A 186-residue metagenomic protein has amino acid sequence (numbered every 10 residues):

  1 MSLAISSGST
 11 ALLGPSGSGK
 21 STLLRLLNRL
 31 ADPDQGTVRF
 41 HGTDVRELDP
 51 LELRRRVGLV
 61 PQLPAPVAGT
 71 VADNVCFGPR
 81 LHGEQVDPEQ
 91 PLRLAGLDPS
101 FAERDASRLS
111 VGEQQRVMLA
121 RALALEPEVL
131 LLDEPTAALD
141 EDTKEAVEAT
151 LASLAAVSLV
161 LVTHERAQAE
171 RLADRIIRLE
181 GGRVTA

Functional and structural regions predicted by a protein language model:
N28: Helix-to-loop junction immediately C-terminal to a conserved catalytic motif
G36-D44, L53: Conserved ABC transporter NBD signature motif
L63-D73: Conserved catalytic motifs of ABC-family nucleotide-binding domains
V86-F101: Conserved ABC ATPase "signature" region
D105-L109, E113: Conserved ABC ATPase signature
L119: Hydrophobic anchor residue at the start of the ABC signature
L130-E134: Catalytic Walker B motif of ABC-type/P-loop ATPase nucleotide-binding domains
